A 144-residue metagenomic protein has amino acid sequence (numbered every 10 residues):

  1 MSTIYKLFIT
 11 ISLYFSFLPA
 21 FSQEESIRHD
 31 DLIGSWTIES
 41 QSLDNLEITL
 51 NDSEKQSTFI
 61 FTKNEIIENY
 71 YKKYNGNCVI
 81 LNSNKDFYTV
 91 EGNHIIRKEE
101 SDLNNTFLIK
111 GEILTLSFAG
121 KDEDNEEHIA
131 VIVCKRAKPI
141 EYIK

Functional and structural regions predicted by a protein language model:
M1-I9: Bacterial N-terminal signal peptides that target proteins for export
F8-S16: Bacterial N-terminal signal peptides
Y14, S57, I66-N69, R97 (+1 more regions): Polar/charged side chains located within well-ordered beta-strands of beta-rich proteins
F21-T37: N-terminal helix-cap/turn-to-beta initiation motif at the start of protein domains
E25, I80-G92, G120-K144: Edge beta-strand at a domain terminus
G34-T58: N-terminal targeting signals for Sec/Tat export/insertion, comprising classic cleavable signal peptides
Q41-L43, I66-D122: Contiguous, well-ordered beta-strand patches that form the walls/edges of small beta-barrel/beta-sandwich domains
K55-F61, N84-Y88, L103-I109, A130-K135: Hydrophobic/aromatic beta-strand elements that line small-molecule binding cavities or substrate pockets in beta-rich
